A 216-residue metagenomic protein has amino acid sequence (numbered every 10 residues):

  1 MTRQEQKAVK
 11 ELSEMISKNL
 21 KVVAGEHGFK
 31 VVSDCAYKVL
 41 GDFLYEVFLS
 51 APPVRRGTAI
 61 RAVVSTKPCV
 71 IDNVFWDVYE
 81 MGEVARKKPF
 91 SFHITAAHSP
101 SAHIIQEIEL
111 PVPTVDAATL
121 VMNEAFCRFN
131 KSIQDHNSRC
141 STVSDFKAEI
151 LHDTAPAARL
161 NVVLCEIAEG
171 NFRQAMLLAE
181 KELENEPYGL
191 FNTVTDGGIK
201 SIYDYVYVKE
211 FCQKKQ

Functional and structural regions predicted by a protein language model:
T2-L12, K38-Q216: Intrinsically disordered, low-complexity regulatory regions enriched in serine/threonine/proline and acidic residues
V9-V31: Amphipathic alpha-helical segments
G28-D42: A short acidic/basic microdomain associated with nuclease active sites
